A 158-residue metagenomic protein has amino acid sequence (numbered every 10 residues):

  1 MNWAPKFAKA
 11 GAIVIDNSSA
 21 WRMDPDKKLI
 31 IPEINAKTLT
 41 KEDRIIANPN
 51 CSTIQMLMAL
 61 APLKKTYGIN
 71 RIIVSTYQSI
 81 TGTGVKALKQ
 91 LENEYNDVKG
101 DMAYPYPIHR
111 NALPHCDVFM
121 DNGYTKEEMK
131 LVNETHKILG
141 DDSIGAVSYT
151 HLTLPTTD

Functional and structural regions predicted by a protein language model:
M1-I108, G140-G145: N-terminal Rossmann-like NAD(P) cofactor-binding subdomain of oxidoreductases, focused on the glycine-rich
K37-T40, A112-L113, D158: A short alpha-helix capping/helix-coil boundary motif
Y77, H115-D117, Y149: Histidine- and/or cysteine-centered catalytic micro-motif in compact active-site loops
N93-T135: An anion/pyrophosphate-binding glycine-rich loop and adjacent beta-alpha core in soluble alpha-beta enzymes
T135-L139, T150: Hydrophobic, Leu/Ile/Phe/Ala-enriched alpha-helical segments that form helix-helix packing faces
T150-T156: Conserved small/polar residues in nucleotide/adenosyl-binding loops
